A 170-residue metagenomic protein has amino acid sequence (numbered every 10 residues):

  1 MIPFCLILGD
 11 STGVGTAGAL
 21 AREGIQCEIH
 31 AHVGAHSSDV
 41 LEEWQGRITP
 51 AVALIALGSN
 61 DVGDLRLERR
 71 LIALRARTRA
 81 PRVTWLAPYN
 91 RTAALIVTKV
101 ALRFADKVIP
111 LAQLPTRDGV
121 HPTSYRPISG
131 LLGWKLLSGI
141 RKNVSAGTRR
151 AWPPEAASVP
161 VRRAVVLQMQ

Functional and structural regions predicted by a protein language model:
M1, M169-Q170: Short, solvent-exposed mixed-charge patches
P3-G18: Catalytic nucleophile-elbow at a beta strand-turn-alpha helix junction centered on a G-D-S/GDSL motif, marking
I7, H32, A56: Short glycine/serine/threonine-biased micro-segments
E23-Q26, A35-R162, V166-Q168: Alpha-helical cap/lid subdomain in secreted, periplasmic, or secretory-pathway luminal O-acyl-processing enzymes
I29: Nucleotide-activated donor-binding/catalytic signature segment of Leloir-type glycosyltransferases, i.e., the conserved
